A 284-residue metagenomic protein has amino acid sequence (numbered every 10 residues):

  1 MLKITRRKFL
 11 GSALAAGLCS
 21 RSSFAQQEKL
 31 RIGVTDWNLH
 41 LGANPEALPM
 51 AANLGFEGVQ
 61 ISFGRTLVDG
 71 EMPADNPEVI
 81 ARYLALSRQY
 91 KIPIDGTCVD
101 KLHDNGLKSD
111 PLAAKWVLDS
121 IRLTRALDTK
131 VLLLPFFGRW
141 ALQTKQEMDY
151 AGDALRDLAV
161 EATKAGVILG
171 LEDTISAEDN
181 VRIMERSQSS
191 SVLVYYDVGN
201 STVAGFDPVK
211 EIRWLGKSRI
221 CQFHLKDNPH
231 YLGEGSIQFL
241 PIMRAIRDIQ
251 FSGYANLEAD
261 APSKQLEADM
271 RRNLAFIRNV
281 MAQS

Functional and structural regions predicted by a protein language model:
L2-C19, F24-R31, H40-L54, A177-S284: Histidine-acidic metal/acid-base catalytic patches
L14-L18, E46-L48, A52, L86-G96 (+3 more regions): Active-site acidic/histidine proton-transfer and metal-coordination neighborhood in alpha/beta enzyme cores
L30-T35, V59-I61, I94-V99, L132-L134 (+4 more regions): Hydrophobic faces of well-ordered beta-strands that scaffold small-molecule active sites in alpha/beta enzyme cores
V34-T35, V68-E71, D104-K108, T144-Q146 (+4 more regions): Short, contiguous strand/loop micro-motifs
N38, F63-R65, D100-H103, F136-W140 (+4 more regions): Active-site-proximal loop/turn and secondary-structure-junction residues that shape catalytic pockets, frequently
S62-R82, G138-Q143: Glycine-rich, proline-tolerant flexible connector loops at the mouths of alpha/beta enzymes
L67-A74, K91-V99, K130-P135, I168-E172 (+3 more regions): Low-complexity, flexible helical/coil segments
A74-I80, D110-L118, E147-L155, D207-R213 (+2 more regions): Charged helix-capping and loop-helix junction motifs
